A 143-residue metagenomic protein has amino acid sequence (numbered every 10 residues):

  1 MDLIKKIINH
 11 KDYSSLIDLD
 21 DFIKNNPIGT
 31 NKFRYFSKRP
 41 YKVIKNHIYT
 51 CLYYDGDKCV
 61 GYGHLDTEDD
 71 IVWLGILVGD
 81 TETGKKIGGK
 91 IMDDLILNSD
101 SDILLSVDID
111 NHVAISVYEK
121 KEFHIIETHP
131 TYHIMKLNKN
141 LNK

Functional and structural regions predicted by a protein language model:
M1-S14, N140-K143: Conserved N-terminal entry element of GNAT/NAT acetyltransferase domains
H10, D21-T81: Acetyl-CoA-dependent GNAT
I48-T50, H129-I134: Short hydrophobic/aromatic beta-strand or adjacent loop that forms the aromatic wall/cage of a ligand/substrate-binding
I71, N98-I109: Conserved GNAT acetyl-CoA-binding A-motif
G75-I87, V107-D110: A short, internal acetyl-CoA/4′-phosphopantetheine-binding micro-motif in the GNAT/acyltransferase core
G84-N98, S116-K120: Conserved acetyl-CoA-binding loop-helix of GNAT-fold acetyltransferases
L105-S116, T131-L137: Conserved beta-strand-loop-alpha-helix junction that forms the acyl-donor binding cleft
E119-H129: Conserved acetyl-CoA-binding loop of GNAT-fold acetyltransferases
